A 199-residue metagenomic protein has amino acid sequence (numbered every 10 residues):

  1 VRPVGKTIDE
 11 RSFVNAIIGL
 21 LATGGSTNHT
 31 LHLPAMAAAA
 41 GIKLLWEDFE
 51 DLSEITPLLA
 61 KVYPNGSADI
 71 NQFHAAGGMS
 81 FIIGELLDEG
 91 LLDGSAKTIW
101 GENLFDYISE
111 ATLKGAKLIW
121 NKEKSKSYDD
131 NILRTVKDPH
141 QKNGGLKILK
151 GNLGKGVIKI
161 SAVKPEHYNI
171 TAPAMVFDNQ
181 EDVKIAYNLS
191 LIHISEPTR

Functional and structural regions predicted by a protein language model:
V1-L191, S195: Catalytic or ion-coupling anion/metal-binding cores of large enzyme and transporter domains
T198-R199: Non-catalytic helical/linker scaffolds that mediate oligomerization, partner binding, and domain coupling around large
